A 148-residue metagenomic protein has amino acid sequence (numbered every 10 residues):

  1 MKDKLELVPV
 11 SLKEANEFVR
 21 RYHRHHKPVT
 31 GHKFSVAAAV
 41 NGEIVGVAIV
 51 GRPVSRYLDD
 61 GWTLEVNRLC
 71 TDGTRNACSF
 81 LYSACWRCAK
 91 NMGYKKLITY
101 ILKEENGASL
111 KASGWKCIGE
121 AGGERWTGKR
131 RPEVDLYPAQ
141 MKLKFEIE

Functional and structural regions predicted by a protein language model:
M1-V29: Short amphipathic alpha-helix that is part of the acyltransferase structural core
K4, T63, K142: A residue-level signal for beta-strand positions that form part of recognition/binding surfaces within mature
P9, K33, A39-V40, G51-A139: Acyl-donor binding region in acyl/amide transferases
G46-V47: Short glycine-/small-residue motifs
Q140-E148: Charged phosphate-binding loop/patch that engages nucleotide di/tri-phosphates or the phosphate backbone of nucleic
